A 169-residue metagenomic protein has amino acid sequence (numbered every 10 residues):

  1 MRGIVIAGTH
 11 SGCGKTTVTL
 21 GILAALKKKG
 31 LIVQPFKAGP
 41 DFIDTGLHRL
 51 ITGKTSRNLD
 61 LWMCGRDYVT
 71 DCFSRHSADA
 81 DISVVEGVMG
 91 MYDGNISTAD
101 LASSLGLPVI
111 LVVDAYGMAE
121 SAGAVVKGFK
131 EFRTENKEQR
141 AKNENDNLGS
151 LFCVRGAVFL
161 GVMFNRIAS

Functional and structural regions predicted by a protein language model:
R2-C13, T17, L23-L107, V112-R133 (+2 more regions): ATP-dependent carboxylate-amine ligase catalytic core
R133-N145, G149-V154: Arg/Gly-rich low-complexity intrinsically disordered repeat tracts
A141-K142, V162-F164: Generic low-polarity alpha-helical segments
